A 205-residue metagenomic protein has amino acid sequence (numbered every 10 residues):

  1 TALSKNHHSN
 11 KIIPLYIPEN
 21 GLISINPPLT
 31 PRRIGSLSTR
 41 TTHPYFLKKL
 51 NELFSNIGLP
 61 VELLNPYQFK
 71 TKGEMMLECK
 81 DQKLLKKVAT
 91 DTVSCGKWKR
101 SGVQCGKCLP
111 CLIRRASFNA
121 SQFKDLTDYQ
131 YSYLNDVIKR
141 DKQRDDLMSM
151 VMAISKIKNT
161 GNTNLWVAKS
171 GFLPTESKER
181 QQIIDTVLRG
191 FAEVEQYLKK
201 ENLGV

Functional and structural regions predicted by a protein language model:
T1-V205: Nucleotide-activated chemistry modules centered on ATP-dependent adenylation/adenylyltransferase
